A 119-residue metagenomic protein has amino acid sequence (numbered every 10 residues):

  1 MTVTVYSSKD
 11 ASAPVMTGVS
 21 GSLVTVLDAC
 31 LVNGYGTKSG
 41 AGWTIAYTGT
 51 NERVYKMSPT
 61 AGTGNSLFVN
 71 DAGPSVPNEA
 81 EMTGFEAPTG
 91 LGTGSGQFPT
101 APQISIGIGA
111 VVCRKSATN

Functional and structural regions predicted by a protein language model:
V3-N119: Long, leucine/valine-rich, helix-dominated scaffolding and oligomerization segments
